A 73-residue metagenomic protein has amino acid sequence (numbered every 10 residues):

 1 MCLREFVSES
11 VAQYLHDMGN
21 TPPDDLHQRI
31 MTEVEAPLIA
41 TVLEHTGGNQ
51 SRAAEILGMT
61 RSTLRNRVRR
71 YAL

Functional and structural regions predicted by a protein language model:
M1-C2, E9-L73: Bacterial C-terminal helix-turn-helix
